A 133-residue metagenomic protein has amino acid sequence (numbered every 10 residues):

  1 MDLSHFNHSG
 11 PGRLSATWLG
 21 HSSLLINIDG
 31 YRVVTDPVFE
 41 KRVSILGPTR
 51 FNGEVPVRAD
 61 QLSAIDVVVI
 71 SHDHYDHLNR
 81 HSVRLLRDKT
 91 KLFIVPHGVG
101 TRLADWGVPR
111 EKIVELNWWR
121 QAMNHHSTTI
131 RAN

Functional and structural regions predicted by a protein language model:
M1-P11, V95-N133: Metallo-beta-lactamase
M1-R13, L19, S23-D73, R80-L85: Pre-active-site segment of Zn-dependent metallo-hydrolases
D66-S82, R120-N133: A broadly tuned preference for mixed-charge, low-complexity surface segments
I70, I94-V95: Short beta-strand scaffold positions
H77, L85, T101-D105: Phosphate- and divalent-cation-binding pockets in alpha/beta enzyme and binding domains that engage nucleotide-derived
D88-K91: A short helix->loop->beta-strand "cap" motif at the edges of active sites that frequently abuts
